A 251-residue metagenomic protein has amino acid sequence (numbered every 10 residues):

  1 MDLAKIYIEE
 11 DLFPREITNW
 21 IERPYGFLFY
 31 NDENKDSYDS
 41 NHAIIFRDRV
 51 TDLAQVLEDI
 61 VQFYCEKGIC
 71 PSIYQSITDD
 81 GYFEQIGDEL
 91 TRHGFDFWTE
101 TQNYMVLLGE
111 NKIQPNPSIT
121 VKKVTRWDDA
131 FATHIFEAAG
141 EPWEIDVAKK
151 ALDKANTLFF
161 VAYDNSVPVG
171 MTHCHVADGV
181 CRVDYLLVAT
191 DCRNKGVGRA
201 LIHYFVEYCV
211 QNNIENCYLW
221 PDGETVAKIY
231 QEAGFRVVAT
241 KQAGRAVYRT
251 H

Functional and structural regions predicted by a protein language model:
M1-E10, A43-D48, W98-Y104, L108-D146 (+3 more regions): Short amphipathic alpha-helix that is part of the acyltransferase structural core
M1-K67, Y82-F83, G87, P142-W143: N-terminal charged segments
W20-R23, Q85-R92, N156-G170: Conserved beta-hairpin
L53-I119, T125, G244-A246: Acyl-donor-binding surface of acyltransferase catalytic domains
L53-V61, V188, N194-E207, Q211 (+1 more regions): Conserved acetyl-CoA-binding loop-helix of GNAT-fold acetyltransferases
K67-I77, C209-D222: Conserved GNAT acetyl-CoA-binding A-motif
D80-D96, R199, G223-T240: Conserved active-site alpha-helix within GNAT-family acetyltransferase domains
E141-T190: A conserved beta-strand-loop-helix scaffold within acyl/acetyltransferase catalytic domains
